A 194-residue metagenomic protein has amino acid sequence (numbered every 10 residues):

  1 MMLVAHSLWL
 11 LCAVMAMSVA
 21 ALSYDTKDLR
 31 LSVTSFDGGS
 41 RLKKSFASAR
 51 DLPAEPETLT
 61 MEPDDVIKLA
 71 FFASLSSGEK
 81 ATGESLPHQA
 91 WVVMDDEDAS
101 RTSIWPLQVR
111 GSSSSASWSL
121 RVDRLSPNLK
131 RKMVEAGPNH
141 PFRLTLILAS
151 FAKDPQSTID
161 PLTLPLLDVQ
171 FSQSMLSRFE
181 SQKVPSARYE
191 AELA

Functional and structural regions predicted by a protein language model:
M1-I104: N-terminal pre-first-transmembrane soluble regions of secretory-pathway and organelle membrane proteins
S23, D28, K153-L193: Short beta-strand elements
I67, S114-A116, H140: Hydrophobic core residues within well-ordered beta-strands of beta-rich domains
A73-L75, R124, L146-L148: Hydrophobic beta-strand positions in extracellular immunoglobulin-like domains
D96-D98, S150-D154: Solvent-exposed strand-loop boundary residues in beta-sheet-rich modules
R101-S114: Solvent-exposed serine/threonine-rich low-complexity stretches and specific carbohydrate-binding patches
G111-E135: Aromatic sugar-binding surface patches on proteins that engage polysaccharides or sugar-phosphate polymers
A136-A152, T163-P165: Internal, hydrophobic beta-strand segments that form the core of beta-sheet-rich folds
